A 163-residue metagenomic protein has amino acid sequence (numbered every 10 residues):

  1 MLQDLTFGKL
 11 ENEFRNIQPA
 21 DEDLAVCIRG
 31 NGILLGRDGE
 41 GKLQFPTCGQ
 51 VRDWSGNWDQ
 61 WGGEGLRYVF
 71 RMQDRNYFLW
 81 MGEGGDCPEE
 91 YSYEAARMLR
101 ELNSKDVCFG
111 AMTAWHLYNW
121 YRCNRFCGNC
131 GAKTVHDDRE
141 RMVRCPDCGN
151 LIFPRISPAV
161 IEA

Functional and structural regions predicted by a protein language model:
M1-S104: N-terminal alpha-helical interaction blocks
L2-G8, F78, C108-A111, N124 (+2 more regions): Aromatic-residue detector
Q18, I28, K105, G110-M112 (+2 more regions): Sparse, context-dependent recognition of short Cys/His-centered cofactor- or disulfide-binding micro-motifs
A20, A25, A95-A96, A111-A114 (+3 more regions): A sequence-composition feature that detects small, non-aromatic residues
G65, D74-F78, C108-G110, Y121 (+1 more regions): Generic detector of bulky aromatic hydrophobic side chains
D86-N129: A gly/proline- and charged-residue-enriched helix-loop-helix capping module
T113-I161: Cys/His-rich short segments
